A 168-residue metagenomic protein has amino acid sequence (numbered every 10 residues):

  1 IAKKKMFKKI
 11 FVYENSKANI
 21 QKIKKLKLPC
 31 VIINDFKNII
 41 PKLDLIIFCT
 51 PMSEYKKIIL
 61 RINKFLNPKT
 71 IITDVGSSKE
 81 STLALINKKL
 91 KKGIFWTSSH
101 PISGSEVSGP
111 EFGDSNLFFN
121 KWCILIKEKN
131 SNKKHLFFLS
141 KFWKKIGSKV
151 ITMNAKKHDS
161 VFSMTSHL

Functional and structural regions predicted by a protein language model:
K5-L28: NAD(P)-binding Rossmann-fold cofactor-contacting core
K8-K9, F95, W122, K149: Residues at the starts of beta-strands that form the adenosine-phosphate
V12, I32, I47-F48: Conserved SAM-binding loop
N15-S16, T50-P51, V75: Short beta->alpha hinge that forms the Motif I/post-I loop of the SAM-binding pocket
C30-F36, I151-A155: Short acidic-hydrophobic, aromatic-tinged amphipathic segments that line or gate anion-handling sites
K37-L66, T70-I71: Rossmann-like NAD(P)-binding element
I58-E111: Rossmann-like NAD(P)(H) cofactor-binding subdomain of soluble oxidoreductases
S115-L168: Internal alpha-helical scaffold of NAD(P)-dependent oxidoreductase catalytic cores
